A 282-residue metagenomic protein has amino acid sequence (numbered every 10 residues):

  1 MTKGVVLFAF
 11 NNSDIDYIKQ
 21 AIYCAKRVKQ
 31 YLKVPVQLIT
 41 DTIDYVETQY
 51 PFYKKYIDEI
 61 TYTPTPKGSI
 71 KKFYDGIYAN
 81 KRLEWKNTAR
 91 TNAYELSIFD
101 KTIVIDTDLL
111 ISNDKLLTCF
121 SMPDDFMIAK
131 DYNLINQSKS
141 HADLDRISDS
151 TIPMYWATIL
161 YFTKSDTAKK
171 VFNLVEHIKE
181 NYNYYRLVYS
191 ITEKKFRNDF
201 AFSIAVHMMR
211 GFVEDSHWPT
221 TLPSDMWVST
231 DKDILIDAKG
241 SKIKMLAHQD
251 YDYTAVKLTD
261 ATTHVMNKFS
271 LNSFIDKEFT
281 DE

Functional and structural regions predicted by a protein language model:
M1-A9, I18-K19, Y23, L38 (+3 more regions): A glycosyltransferase accessory/donor-loop signature
G4-D16, K71-G76: Glycine-rich phosphate-binding "P-loop"
R27-V34: Short, acidic, metal-binding catalytic loop of nucleotide-sugar glycosyltransferases
P35-T42: Short internal beta-strands
Y45-S97: Active-site-proximal specificity loops/subdomain of glycosyltransferases
T65-K72, L134-N136, T220-M226: A short acidic, often aromatic-flanked loop/helix-cap motif at beta-alpha or helix-coil junctions that lines enzyme
K72-L83, S140-R146, D233-I234: Short, surface-exposed amphipathic charged segments that create phosphate/polyanion-binding patches used for binding
K86-Q137: GT-A fold catalytic core of metal-dependent nucleotide-sugar glycosyltransferases, centered on the diacidic
